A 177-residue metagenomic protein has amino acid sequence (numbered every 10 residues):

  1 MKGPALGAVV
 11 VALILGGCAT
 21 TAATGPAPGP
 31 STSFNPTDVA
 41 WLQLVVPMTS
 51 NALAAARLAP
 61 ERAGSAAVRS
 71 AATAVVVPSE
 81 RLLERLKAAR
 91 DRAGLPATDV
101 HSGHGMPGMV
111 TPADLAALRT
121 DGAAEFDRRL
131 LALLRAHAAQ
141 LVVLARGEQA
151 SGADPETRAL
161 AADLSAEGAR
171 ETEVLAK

Functional and structural regions predicted by a protein language model:
M1-A8: Bacterial N-terminal signal peptides that target proteins for export
I14-G17: C-terminal motif of bacterial Sec signal peptides marking the signal peptidase cleavage site
A19-K177: All-alpha RGS (Regulator of G-protein Signaling) helical domain and cognate RGS-like helical scaffolds
